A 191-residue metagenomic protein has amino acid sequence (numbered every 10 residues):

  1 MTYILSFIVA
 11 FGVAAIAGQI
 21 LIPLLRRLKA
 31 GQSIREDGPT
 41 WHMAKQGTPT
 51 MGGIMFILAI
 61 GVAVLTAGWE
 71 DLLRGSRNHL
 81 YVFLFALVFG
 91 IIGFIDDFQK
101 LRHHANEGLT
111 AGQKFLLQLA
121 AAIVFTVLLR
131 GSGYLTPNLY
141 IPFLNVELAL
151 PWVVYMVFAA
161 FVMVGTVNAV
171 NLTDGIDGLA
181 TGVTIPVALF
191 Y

Functional and structural regions predicted by a protein language model:
M1-Y191: "…together with the soluble PPM/PP2C metallo-phosphatase catalytic core" -> "…together with the soluble PPM/PP2C
